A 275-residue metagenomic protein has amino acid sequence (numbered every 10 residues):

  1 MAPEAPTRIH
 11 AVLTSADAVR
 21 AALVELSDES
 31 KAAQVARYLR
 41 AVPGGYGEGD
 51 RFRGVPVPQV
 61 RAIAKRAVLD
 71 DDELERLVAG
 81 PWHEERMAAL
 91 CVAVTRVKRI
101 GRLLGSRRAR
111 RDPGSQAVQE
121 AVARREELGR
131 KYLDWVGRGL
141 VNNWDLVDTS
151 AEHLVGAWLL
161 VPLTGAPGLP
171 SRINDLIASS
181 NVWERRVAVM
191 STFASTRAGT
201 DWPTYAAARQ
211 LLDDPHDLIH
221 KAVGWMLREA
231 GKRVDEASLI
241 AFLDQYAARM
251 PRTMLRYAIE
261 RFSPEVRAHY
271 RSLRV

Functional and structural regions predicted by a protein language model:
A2-V275: Alpha-helical scaffold domains
